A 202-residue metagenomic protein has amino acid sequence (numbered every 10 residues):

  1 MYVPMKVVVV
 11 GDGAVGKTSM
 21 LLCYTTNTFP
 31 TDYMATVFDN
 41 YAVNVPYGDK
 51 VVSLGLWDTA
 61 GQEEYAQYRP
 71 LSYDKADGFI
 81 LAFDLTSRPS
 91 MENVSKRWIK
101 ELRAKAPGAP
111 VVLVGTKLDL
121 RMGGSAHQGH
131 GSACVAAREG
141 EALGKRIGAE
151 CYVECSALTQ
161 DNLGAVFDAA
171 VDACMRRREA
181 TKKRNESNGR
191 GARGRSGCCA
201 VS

Functional and structural regions predicted by a protein language model:
M1-T181, S202: TRAFAC-class small GTPase G-domain
E186-S202: Polybasic, Ser/Thr-rich amphipathic helices
